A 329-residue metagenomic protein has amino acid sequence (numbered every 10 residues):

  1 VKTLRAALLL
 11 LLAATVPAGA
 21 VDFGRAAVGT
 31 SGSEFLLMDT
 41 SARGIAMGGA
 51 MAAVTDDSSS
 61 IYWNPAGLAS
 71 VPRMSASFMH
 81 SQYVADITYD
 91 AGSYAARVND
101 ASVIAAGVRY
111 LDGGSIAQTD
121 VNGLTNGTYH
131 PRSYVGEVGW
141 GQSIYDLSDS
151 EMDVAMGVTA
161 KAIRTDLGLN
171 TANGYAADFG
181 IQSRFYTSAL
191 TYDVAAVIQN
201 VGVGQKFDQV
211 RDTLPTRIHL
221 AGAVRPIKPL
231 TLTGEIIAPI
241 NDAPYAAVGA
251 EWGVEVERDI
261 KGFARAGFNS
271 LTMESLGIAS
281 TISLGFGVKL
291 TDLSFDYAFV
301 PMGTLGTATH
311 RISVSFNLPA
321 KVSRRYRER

Functional and structural regions predicted by a protein language model:
A7-T15: Bacterial N-terminal signal peptides
A18-V103, G202, A298-V300, V314-P319 (+1 more regions): N-terminal, post-signal peptide beta-strand-biased segments of exported outer-membrane/organellar beta-barrel and other
A42, V71-M74, S115-V121, M156-I163 (+5 more regions): Flexible, solvent-exposed coil segments and beta strand-coil junctions, predominantly the extracellular/periplasmic
A46, A76, V138, I144 (+2 more regions): Outer membrane beta-barrel transmembrane domains
M51-T55, H80-V84, Y110-G114, A160-D166 (+8 more regions): Transmembrane beta-strands of outer-membrane beta-barrel pores
T55-W63, A69-G123, T128-G136, V248 (+3 more regions): Outer-membrane beta-barrel translocator/receptor signature
D57, V84-D86, T128-R132, L169-G174 (+4 more regions): Short sequence motifs at beta-strands and strand-loop junctions characteristic of Gram-negative outer-membrane
A91-G113, A117-V194: Transmembrane beta-barrel wall of Gram-negative outer-membrane proteins
